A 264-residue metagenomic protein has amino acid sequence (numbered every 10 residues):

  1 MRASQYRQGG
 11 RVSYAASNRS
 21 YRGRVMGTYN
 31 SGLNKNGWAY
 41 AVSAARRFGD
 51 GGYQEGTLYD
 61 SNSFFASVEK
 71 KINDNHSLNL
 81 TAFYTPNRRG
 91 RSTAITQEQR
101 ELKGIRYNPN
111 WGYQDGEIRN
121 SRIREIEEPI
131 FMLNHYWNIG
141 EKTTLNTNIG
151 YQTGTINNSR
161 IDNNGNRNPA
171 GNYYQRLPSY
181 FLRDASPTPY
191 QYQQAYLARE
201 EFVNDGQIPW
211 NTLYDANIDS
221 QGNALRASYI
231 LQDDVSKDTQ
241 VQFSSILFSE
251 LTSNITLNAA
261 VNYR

Functional and structural regions predicted by a protein language model:
R2, T28-G32, A45, S67-K71 (+3 more regions): Transmembrane beta-barrel domains of outer membrane proteins
A3-L33, A44-Q54: Short strand-turn segments of transmembrane beta-barrel domains in outer membranes, especially the first one or two
G10, G23-G27, N62-A66, E127-L133 (+1 more regions): Hydrophobic, lipid-facing positions within transmembrane beta-strands of outer-membrane proteins
G10-V12, W38-V42, L78-L80, L145-I149 (+1 more regions): Transmembrane beta-strands of outer-membrane beta-barrel proteins
Y14-S20, R46-D50, Y84-R88, Y151-T155 (+1 more regions): Transmembrane beta-strands of outer-membrane beta-barrel pores
N34-N36, K71-N75, G140-K142, T252: Outer-membrane beta-barrel channels and translocator barrels
E69, S77-Y136, N157-Q232: Acidic/polar loop-and-plug regions of large Gram-negative outer-membrane beta-barrel proteins
E117-R160, A227-N262: Outer-membrane beta-barrel transmembrane strands
